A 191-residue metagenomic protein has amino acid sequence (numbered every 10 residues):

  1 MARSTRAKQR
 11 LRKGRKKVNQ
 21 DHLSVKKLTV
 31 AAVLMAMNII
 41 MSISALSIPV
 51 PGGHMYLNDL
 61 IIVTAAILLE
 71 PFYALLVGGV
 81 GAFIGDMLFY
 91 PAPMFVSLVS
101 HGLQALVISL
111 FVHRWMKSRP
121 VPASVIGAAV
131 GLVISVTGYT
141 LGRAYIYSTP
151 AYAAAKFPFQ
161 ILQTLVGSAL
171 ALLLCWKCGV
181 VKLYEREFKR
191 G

Functional and structural regions predicted by a protein language model:
M1-G191: Loop-helix junctions at membrane interfaces
